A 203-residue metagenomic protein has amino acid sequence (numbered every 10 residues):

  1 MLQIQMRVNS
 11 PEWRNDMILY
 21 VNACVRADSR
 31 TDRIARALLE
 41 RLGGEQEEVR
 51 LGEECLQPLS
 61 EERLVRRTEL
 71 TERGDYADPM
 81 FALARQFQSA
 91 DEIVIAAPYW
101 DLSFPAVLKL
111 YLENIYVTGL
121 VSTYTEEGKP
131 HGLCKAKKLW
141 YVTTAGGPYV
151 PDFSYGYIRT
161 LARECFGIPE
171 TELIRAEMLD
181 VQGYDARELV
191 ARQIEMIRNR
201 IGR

Functional and structural regions predicted by a protein language model:
L2-A97, L102-V117, E195-R203: N-terminal beta1-alpha1-beta2 submodule of the flavodoxin-like/Rossmannoid cofactor-binding fold
M17, E45, K137-L139, E170: Residues at the starts of beta-strands that form the adenosine-phosphate
C24-D28, G146-Y149, L179-D180: Short histidine/acidic/glycine/proline-rich micro-motifs that form metal- and phosphate-coordinating active-site loops
V49, V142, I174: Hydrophobic residues at beta-strand termini and immediately following loops that shape nucleotide-binding pockets
A90-D91, A136, I168: Short, well-ordered alpha-helix to beta-strand connector turns
V117-E127: Conserved nucleotide-sugar donor-interacting segment of glycosyltransferase catalytic cores, predominantly GT-B
T125-C165: Short, glycine-/small-residue-rich phosphate/pyrophosphate-handling segment
D152, Y157-R203: Glycine-rich phosphate/pyrophosphate-binding loop and the adjoining helix
